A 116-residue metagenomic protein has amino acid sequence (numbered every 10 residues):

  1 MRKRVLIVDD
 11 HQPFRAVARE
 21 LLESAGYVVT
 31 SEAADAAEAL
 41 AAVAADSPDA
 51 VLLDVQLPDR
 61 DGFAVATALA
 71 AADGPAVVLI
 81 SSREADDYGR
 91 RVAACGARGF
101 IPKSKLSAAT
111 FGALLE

Functional and structural regions predicted by a protein language model:
D9, D54, S81: Active-site residues of response regulator receiver
Q12-S31: Two-component/phosphorelay signaling modules centered on CheY-like receiver
E32-A50: Acidic, metal-coordinating helix/loop segments flanking the phosphotransfer/catalytic sites of two-component signaling
D35, D61-A64: Acidic catalytic/metal-coordinating carboxylates
P58: The feature encodes the CheY-like receiver
F63-G74: Short amphipathic alpha-helix used as the core "switch/output" element in two-component signaling
A64, R83-I101, K105-A113: Alpha4 helix (beta4-alpha4-beta5 surface) of REC/receiver domains from two-component response regulators
G74-D86: A short, hydrophobic beta-strand element within the central beta-sheet of small alpha/beta folds
